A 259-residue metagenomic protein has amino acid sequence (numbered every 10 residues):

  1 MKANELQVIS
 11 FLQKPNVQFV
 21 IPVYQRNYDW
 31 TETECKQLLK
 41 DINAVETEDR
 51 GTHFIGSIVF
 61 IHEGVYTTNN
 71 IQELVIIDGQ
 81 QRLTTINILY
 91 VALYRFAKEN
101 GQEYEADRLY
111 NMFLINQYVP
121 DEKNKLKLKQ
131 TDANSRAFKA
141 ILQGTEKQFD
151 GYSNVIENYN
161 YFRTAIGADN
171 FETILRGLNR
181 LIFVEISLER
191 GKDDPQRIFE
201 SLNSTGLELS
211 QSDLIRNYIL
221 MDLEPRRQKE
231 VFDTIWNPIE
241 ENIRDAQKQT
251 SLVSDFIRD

Functional and structural regions predicted by a protein language model:
M1-D259: Covalent nucleotidyltransferase
